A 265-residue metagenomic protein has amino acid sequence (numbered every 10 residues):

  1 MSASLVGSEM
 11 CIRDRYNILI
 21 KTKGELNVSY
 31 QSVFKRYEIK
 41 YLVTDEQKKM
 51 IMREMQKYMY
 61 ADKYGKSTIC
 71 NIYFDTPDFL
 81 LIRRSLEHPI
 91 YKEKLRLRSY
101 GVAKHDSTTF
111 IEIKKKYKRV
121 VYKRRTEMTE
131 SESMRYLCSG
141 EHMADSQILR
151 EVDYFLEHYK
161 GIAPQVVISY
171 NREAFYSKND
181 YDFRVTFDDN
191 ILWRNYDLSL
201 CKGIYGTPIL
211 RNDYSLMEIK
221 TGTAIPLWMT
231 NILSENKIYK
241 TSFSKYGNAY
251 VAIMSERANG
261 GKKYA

Functional and structural regions predicted by a protein language model:
M1-D14: Single conserved hydrophobic/aromatic residue that forms the stacking wall/gate of nucleotide- or nucleobase-binding
Y16-A265: Phosphate-end processing signature that detects enzymes handling 5′-triphosphorylated RNA and polyphosphate
